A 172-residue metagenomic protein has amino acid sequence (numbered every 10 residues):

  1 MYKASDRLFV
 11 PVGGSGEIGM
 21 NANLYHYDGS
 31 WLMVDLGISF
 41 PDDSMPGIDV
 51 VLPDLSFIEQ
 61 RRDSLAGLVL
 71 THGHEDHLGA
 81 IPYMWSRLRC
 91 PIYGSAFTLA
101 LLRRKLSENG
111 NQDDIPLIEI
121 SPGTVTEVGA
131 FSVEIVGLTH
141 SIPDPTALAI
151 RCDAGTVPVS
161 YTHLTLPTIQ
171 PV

Functional and structural regions predicted by a protein language model:
M1-E17: Generic start-of-chain signal for non-secretory N-termini
Y2-R7, G29, T126-V133, C152-V157: Beta-strand-turn-beta hairpins that frame and shape the catalytic cleft of phosphate-ester-processing enzymes
S15-M20, Y27-L70, P82-C90, G94 (+3 more regions): Pre-active-site segment of Zn-dependent metallo-hydrolases
N21-Y25, T146-I150: Short beta-strand scaffold segments in enzyme catalytic cores
G67, T71-H77, H140, H163: Histidine-centered divalent metal-coordination motifs
F97-P145, C152-D153: Metallo-beta-lactamase
Y161-T168: Conserved small/polar residues in nucleotide/adenosyl-binding loops
P171: Cationic, low-complexity basic patches in intrinsically disordered or flexible, solvent-exposed regions
